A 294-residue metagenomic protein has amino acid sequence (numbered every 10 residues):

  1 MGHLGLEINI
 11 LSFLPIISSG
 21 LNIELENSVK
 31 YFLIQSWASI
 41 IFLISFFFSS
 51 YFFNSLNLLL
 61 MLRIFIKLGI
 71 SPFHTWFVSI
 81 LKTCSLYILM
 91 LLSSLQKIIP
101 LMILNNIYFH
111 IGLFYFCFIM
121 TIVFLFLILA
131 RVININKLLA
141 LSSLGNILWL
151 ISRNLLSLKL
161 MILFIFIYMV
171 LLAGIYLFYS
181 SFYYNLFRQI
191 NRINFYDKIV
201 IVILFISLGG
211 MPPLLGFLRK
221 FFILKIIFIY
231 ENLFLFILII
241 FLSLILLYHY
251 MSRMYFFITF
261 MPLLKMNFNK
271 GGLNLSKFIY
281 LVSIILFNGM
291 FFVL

Functional and structural regions predicted by a protein language model:
M1-L294: Core, highly hydrophobic multi-pass alpha-helical transmembrane subunits of bioenergetic inner membranes
